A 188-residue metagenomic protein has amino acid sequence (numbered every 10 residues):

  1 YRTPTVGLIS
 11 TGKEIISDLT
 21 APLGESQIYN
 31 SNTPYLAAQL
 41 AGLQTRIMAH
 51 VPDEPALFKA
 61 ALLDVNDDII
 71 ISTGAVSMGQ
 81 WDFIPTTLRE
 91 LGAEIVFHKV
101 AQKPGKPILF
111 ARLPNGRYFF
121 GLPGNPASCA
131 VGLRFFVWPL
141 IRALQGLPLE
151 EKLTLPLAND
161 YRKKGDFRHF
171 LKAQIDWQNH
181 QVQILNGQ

Functional and structural regions predicted by a protein language model:
Y1-K59, D64: Glycine-rich phosphate/diphosphate-binding loop of Rossmann-like nucleotide-binding domains
L8, I71, A173: Residue-level signal for inorganic ion chemistry
T11-G12, I69-I84, P123: Glycine-rich beta-strand-to-loop/alpha-helix junction loops that act as flexible
T20-P22, D82-T86, L133-F135: Short amphipathic alpha-helical segments
R46-M48, S72-T73, F120-G121: Short catalytic-loop micro-motif centered on adjacent basic/acidic residues
V51-L62, M78-K99: Short catalytic-site patches enriched in acidic/histidine residues that coordinate or position cofactors/metals
F58-I69, T73, A127-G132, F136: Short, electropositive alpha-helical surface patch
T87-Q188: Flexible glycine/proline-rich
